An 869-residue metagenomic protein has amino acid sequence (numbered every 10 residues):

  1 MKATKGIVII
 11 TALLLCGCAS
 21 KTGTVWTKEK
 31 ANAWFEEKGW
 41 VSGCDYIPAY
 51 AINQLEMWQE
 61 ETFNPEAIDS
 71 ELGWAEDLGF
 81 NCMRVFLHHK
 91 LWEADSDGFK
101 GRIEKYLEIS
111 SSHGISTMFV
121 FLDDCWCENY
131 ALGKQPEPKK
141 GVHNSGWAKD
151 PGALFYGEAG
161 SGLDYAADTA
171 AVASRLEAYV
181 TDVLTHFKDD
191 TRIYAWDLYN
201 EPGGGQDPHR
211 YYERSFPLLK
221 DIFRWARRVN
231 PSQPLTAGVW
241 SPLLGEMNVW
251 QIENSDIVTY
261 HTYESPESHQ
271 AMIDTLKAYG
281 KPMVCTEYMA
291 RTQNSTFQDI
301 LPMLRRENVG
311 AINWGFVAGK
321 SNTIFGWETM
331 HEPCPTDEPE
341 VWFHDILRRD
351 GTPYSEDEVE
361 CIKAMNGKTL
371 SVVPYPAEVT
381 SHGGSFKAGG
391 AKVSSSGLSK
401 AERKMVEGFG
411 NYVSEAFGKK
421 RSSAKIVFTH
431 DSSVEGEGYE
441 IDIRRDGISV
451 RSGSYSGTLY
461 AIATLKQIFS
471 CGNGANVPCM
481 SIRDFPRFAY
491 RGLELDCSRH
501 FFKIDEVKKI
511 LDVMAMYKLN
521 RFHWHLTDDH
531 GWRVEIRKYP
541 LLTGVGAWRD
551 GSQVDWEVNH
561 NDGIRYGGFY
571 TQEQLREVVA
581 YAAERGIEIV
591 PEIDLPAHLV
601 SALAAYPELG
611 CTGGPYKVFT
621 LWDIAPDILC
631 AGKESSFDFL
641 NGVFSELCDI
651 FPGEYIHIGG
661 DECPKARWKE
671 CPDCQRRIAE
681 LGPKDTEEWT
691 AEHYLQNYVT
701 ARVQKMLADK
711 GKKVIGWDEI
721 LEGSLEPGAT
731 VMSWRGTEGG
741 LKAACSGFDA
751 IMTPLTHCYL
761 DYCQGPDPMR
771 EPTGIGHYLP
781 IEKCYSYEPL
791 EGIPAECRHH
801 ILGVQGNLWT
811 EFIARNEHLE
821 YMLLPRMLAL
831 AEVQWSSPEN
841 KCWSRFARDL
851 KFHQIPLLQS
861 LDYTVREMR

Functional and structural regions predicted by a protein language model:
L14-T24: Bacterial Sec-dependent signal peptides at the C-terminal "C-region" and cleavage site
G23-S255, H261, P266-S268, Y279 (+8 more regions): Active-site mouth of glycoside hydrolases
K38-W40, G79-N81, S111-T117, D189-Y194 (+12 more regions): Short, well-ordered coil/turn segments that N-cap beta-strands
Q59, V142-E158, L276, M303-N308 (+3 more regions): Aromatic-rich peripheral "rim/lid" segments of glycoside hydrolase catalytic domains that contact and position glycan
Y165, R175-T181, T185, D190-R349 (+2 more regions): Extracellular glycoside hydrolase catalytic/binding regions
E356-K368, V372-P374, T380-H382, A388 (+5 more regions): Substrate-binding groove of N-acetylhexosamine-processing glycoside hydrolases
G367-R491, K710-L721, L725, F852 (+1 more regions): Acidic, contiguous N-terminal accessory segments
V434-F637, G642-Y655, R702, M706 (+1 more regions): Feature activates predominantly on carbohydrate-active enzymes
